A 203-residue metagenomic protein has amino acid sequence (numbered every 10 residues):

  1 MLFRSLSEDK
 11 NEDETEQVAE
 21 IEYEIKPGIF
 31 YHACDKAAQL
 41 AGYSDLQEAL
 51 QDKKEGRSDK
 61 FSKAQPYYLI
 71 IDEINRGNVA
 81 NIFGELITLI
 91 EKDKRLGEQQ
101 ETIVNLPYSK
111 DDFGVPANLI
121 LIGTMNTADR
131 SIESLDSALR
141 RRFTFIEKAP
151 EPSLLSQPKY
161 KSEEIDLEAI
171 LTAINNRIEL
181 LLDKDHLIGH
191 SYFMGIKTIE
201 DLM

Functional and structural regions predicted by a protein language model:
M1-M203: C-terminal regulatory/interaction module of P-loop NTP-utilizing enzymes
